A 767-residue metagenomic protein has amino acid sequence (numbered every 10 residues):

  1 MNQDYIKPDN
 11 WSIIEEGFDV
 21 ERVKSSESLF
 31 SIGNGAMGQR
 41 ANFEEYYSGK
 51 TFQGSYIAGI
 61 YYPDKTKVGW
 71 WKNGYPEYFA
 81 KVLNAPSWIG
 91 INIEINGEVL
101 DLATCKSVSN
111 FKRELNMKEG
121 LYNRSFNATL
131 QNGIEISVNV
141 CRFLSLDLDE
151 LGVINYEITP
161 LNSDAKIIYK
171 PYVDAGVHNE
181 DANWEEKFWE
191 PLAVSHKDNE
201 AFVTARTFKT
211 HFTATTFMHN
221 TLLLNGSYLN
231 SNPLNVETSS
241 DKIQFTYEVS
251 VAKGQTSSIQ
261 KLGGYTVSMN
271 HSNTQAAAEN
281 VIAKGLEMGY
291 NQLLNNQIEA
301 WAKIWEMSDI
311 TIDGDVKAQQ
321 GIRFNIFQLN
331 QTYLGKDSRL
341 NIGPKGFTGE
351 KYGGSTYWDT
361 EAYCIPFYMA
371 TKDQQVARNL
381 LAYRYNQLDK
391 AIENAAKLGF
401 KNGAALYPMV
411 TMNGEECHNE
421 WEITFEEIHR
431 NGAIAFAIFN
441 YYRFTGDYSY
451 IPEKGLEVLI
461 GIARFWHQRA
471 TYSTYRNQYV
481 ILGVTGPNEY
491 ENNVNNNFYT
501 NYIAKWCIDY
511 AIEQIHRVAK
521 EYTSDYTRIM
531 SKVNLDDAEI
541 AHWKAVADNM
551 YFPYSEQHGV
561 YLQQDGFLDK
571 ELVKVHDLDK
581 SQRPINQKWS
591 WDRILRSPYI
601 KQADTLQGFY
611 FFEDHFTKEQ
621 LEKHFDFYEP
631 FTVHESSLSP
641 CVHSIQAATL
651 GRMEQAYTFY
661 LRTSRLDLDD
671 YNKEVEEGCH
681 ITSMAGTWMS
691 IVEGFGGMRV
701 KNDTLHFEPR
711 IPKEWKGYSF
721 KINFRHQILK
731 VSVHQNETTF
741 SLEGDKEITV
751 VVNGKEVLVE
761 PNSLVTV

Functional and structural regions predicted by a protein language model:
N2-Q320: Beta-sandwich/jelly-roll carbohydrate-recognition scaffolds of carbohydrate-active enzymes
K24-I57, Y363, N413-G414, Y472 (+4 more regions): C-terminal capping/lid segments that line or modulate ligand- or cofactor-binding pockets
E77-Q131, S137, T617-E622, E629 (+1 more regions): Non-catalytic C-terminal accessory modules of carbohydrate-active enzymes
I312-Q319, K336-D337, A370-L381, Y442-E457 (+4 more regions): Structural helix-adjacent loops and short alpha-helical linkers that scaffold large soluble proteins
G314, T348-W358, N419-N431, N488-T500 (+4 more regions): Solvent-exposed loop and edge beta-strand segments that line ligand/cofactor-binding and catalytic clefts
Y333-T348, Q374-F436, Y442, S449-I451 (+4 more regions): Helix-terminus loop motifs that line ligand-binding clefts
T348-T356, A405-F444, Y448-E453, R464-H542: The feature captures the catalytic groove of carbohydrate-active enzymes
T356-A362, P366-Y385, H516, I529-E676: Active-site core of glycosidic bond-cleaving carbohydrate-active enzymes
